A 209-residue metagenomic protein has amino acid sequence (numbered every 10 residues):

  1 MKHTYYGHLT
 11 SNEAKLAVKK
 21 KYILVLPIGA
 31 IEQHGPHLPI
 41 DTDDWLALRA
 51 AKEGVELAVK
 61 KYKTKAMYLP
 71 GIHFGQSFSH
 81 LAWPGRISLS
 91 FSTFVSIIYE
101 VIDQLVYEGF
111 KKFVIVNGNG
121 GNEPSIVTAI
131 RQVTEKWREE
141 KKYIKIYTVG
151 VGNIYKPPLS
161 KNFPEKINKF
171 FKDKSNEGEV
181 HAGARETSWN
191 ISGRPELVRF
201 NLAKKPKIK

Functional and structural regions predicted by a protein language model:
M1-K112, G118-K209: Extended, histidine- and acidic-residue-enriched regions that form the cofactor-binding/catalytic faces
